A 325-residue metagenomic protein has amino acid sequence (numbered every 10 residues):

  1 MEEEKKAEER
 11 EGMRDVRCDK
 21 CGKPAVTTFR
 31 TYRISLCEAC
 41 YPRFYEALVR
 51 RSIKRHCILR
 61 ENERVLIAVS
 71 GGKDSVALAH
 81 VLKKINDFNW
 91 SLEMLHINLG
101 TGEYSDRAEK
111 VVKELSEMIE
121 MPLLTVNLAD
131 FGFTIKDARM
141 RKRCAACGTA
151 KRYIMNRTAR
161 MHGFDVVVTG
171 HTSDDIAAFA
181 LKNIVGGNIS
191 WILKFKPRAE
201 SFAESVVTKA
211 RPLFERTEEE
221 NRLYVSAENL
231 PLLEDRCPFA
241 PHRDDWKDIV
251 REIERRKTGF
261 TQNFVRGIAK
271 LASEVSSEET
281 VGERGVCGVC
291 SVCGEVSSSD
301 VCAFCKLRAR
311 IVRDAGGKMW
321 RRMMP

Functional and structural regions predicted by a protein language model:
M1-E11, E228, D235-R284, P325: A broadly conserved sequence feature marking short terminus-proximal activation segments in nucleic acid-centric
E2-K194, F202, E215-E228, C302: ATP-dependent adenylation/nucleotidyltransferase module used to activate substrates
K20-T27, V289-S297: Short Cys/His-rich zinc-binding micro-motifs
C40-Y45, F304-K318: Short Cys/His-rich micro-motifs in 6-15 aa windows
A145, S291, E295-F304: Local cysteine-cluster metal-coordination motifs and their immediate loop/turn environment, predominantly Fe-S cluster
C147-T158, L193-A203, E252-A272: Short, basic, helix/turn surface patches
M155-S173, G259-G294: Electropositive, surface-exposed helix/loop patches at the edges of structured domains that serve as adaptable
D174, A178-K257, R321-P325: Catalytic subdomain that performs nucleotidyl-dependent activation
